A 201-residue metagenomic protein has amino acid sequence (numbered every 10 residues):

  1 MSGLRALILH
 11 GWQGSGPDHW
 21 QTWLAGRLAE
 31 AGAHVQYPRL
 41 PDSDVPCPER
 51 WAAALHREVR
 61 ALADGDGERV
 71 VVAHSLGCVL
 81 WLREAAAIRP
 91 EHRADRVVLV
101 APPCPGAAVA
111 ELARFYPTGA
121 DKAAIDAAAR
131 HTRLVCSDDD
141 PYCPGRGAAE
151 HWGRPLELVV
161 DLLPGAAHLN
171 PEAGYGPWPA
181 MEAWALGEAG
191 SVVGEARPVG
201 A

Functional and structural regions predicted by a protein language model:
S2-G67, G194: Active-site catalytic motif of lipid deacylating hydrolases and related acyltransferases
G11, L40-S43, V97-A107: Active-site nucleophile loop of the alpha/beta-hydrolase fold
G14-S15, D138-C143: Acidic catalytic loop of the alpha/beta-hydrolase fold
V45-P48, A166-W178: Catalytic histidine-centered segment of alpha/beta-hydrolase-like enzymes
V70-V72, V97: Conserved alpha/beta-hydrolase fold motif
V72-L82: Gly/Ala-rich beta-loop-alpha elbow adjacent to hydrolase catalytic centers
A108, P141-G147: Conserved alpha/beta-hydrolase "acid-adjacent" motif
A128-A129, R133-D140: Short beta-strand/loop motif that positions the catalytic acidic residue of the alpha/beta-hydrolase fold
